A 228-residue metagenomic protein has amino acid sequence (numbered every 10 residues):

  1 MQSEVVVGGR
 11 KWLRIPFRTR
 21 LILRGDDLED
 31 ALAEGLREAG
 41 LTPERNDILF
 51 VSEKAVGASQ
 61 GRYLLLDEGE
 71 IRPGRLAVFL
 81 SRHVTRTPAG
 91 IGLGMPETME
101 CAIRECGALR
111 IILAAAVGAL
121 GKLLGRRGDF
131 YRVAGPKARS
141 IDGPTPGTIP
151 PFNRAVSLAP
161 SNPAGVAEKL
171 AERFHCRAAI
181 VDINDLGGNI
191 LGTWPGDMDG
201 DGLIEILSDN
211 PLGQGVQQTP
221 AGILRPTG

Functional and structural regions predicted by a protein language model:
M1-G228: N-terminal and secondary-structure boundary signal
